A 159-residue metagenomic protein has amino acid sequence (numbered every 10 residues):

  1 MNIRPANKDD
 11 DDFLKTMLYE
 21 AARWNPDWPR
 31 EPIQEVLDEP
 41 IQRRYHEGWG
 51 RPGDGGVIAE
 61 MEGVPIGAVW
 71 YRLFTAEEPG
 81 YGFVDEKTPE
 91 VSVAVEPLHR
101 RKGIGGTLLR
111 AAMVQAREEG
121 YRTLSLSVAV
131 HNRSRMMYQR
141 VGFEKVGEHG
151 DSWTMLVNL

Functional and structural regions predicted by a protein language model:
N2-T16: A short beta-loop-alpha structural element at the N-terminal edge of CoA-dependent acyl/N-acetyltransferase catalytic
A22-H46: Conserved GNAT-fold acetyl-CoA-binding loop/helix
R43-I58: A short helix-loop-beta-strand connector motif used in the catalytic cores of GNAT acetyltransferases and, in some
P52, E60-S92: Conserved acyl-donor/pantetheine-binding loop and adjacent beta-alpha core of acyl/acetyltransferases and related
E60, E90-R101, V128: A short, internal acetyl-CoA/4′-phosphopantetheine-binding micro-motif in the GNAT/acyltransferase core
R101-V114, E118, Q139-R140: Conserved acetyl-CoA-binding loop-helix of GNAT-fold acetyltransferases
A116-A129: Conserved GNAT acetyl-CoA-binding A-motif
Q139-H149: Conserved acetyl-CoA-binding loop of GNAT-fold acetyltransferases
